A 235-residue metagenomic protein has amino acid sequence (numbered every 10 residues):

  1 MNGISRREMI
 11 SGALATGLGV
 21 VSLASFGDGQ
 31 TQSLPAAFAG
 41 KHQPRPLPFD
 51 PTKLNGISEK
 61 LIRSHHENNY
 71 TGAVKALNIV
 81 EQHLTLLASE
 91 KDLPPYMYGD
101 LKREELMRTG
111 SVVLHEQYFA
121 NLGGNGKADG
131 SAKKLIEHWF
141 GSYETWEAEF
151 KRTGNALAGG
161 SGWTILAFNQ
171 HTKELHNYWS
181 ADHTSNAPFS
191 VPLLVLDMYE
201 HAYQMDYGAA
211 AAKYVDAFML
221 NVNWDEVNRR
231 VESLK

Functional and structural regions predicted by a protein language model:
M1-G17: N-terminal secretory signal peptides and thylakoid transit peptides that target proteins across membranes
L18-L23: Hydrophobic h-region of N-terminal signal peptides that target proteins for export in Gram-negative bacteria
A24-G56: C-terminal segment of N-terminal export signals and the immediately downstream linker at the start of the mature
A37-K41, N68, E81-L87, Y96-N177: All-alpha RGS (Regulator of G-protein Signaling) helical domain and cognate RGS-like helical scaffolds
N55-T71, D92-V113, D182-S185, F189-D197: Alpha-helical scaffold segments that form or flank carboxylate-/histidine-based iron centers
N155-G208, A212-D225: An amphipathic alpha-helical core segment
D225-E226, R230, L234-K235: Low-complexity, Gly/Ser/Thr/Pro-rich intrinsically disordered linker/tail segments
